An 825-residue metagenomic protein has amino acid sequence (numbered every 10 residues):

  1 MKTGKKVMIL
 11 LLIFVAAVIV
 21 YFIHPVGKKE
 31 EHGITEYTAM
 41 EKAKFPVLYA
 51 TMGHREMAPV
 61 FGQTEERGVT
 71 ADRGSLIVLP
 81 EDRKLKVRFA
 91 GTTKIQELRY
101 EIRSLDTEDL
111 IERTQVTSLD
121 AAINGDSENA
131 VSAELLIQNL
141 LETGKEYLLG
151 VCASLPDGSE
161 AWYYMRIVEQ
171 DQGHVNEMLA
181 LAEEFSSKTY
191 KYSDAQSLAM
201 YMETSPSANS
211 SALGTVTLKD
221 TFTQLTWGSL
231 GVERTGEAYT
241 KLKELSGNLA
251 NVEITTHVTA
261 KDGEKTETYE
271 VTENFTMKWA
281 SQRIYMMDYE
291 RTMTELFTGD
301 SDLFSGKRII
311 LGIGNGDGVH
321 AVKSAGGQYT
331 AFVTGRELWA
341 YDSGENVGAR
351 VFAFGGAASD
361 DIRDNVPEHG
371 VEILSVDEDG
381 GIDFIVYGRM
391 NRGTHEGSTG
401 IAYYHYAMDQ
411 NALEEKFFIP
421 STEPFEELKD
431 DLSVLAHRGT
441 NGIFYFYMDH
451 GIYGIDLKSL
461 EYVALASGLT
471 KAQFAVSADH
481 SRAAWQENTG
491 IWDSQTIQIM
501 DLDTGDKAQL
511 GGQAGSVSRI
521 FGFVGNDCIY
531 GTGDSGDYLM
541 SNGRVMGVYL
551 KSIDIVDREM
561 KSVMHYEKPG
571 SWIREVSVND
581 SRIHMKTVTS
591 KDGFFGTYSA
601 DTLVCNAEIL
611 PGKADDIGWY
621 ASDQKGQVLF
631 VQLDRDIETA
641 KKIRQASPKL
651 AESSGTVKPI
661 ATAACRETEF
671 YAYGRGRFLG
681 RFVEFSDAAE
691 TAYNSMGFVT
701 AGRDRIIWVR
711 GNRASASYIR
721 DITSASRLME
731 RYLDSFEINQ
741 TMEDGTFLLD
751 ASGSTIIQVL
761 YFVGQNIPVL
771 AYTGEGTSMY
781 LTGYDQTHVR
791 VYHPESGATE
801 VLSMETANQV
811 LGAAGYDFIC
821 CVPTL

Functional and structural regions predicted by a protein language model:
M1-V15, I23: N-terminal Sec-pathway targeting helices
H24-K28, T70-K84, E97-S104, D109-G125 (+4 more regions): Surface-exposed, charged secondary-structure patches
T38-E112, L149-S154, S159-L230, F304-V347 (+13 more regions): Core segments of small alpha/beta cavity-forming domains
E112-V116, Y289, G348-A358, L413-S421 (+3 more regions): Beta-propeller fold detector
E244-V258, G380-V386, C528-G533, M585-T587 (+1 more regions): A short hydrophobic beta-strand element
N346, G397-N411, I497-T504, V545-K561 (+1 more regions): Beta-propeller blade signature
K471, A508-I520, K561-N579: Conserved blade-ending motifs and adjacent loop-strand segments that build the rim/top face of beta-propeller domains
S717-L825: Conserved active-site-adjacent core of cysteine acyl-enzyme catalytic domains
